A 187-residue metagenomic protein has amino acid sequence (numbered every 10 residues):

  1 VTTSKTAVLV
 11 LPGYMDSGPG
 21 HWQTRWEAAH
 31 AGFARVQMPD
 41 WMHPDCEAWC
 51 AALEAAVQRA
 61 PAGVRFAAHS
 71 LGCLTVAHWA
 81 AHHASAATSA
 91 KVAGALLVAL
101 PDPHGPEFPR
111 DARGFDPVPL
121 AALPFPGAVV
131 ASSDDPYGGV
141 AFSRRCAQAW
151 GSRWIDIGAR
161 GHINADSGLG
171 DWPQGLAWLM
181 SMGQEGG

Functional and structural regions predicted by a protein language model:
T2-A62: Active-site catalytic motif of lipid deacylating hydrolases and related acyltransferases
G13, M38-W41, A95-G105, S132: Active-site nucleophile loop of the alpha/beta-hydrolase fold
G18, P136-F142: Conserved alpha/beta-hydrolase "acid-adjacent" motif
G32-A34, Q148-N164: Catalytic histidine neighborhood in serine/cysteine hydrolases with alpha/beta-hydrolase-type architecture
A48, A165-M180: Post-His helix in hydrolase/transferase enzymes
R65-A67, A95: Conserved alpha/beta-hydrolase fold motif
A67-A77: Gly/Ala-rich beta-loop-alpha elbow adjacent to hydrolase catalytic centers
L123-P124, A128-A131, D135: Short beta-strand/loop motif that positions the catalytic acidic residue of the alpha/beta-hydrolase fold
